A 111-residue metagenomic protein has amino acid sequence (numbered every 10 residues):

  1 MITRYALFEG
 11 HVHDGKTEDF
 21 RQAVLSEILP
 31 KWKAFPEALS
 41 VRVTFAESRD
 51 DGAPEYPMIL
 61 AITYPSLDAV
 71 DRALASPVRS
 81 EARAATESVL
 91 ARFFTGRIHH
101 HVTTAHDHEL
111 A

Functional and structural regions predicted by a protein language model:
M1-M58, T63-A75, I98-A111: Short S/T/G/P-rich N-terminal loop/turn motif that feeds into the first structured element of a domain
D71-R72, V78-A84: Charged, amphipathic alpha-helical segments and their flanking helix caps
E81-H100: C-terminal structural segments of small proteins and small subunits
